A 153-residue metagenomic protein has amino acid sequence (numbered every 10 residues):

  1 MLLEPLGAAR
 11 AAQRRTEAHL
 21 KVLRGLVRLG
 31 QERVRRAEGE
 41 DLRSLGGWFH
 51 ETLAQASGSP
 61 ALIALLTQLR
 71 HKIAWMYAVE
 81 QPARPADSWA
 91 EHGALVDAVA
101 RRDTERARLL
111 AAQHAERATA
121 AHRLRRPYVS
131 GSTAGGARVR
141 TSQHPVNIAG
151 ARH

Functional and structural regions predicted by a protein language model:
L2-A8, Q13-A78, W89-D97, R106-R117: Conserved amphipathic alpha-helical segments that form helical-bundle/coiled-coil interaction surfaces
W48, W75, D87, S132-A134 (+1 more regions): Secondary-structure junction/capping motif
Q81: Active-site metal-coordination segments of metallo-dependent hydrolases
R84: Short beta-strand-centered segments that line the small-molecule binding cleft or hinge of alpha/beta clamshell
T104-H153: C-terminal effector-binding regulatory domain of bacterial HTH transcription factors
